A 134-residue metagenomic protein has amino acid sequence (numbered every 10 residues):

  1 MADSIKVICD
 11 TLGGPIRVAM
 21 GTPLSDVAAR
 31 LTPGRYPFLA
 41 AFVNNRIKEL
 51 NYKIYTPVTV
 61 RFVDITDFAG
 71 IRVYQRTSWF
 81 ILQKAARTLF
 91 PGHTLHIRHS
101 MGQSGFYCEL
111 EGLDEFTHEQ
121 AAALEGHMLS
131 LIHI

Functional and structural regions predicted by a protein language model:
M1-W79, K84, T88-G105, A123-H127: Ubiquitin-like/PB1-type beta-grasp interaction modules and other compact soluble beta-rich domains
L24, D114-E115: Short, surface-exposed beta-strand-loop junctions and turns on beta-sheet-rich folds
E111: Conserved, charged catalytic cores of large soluble enzymes
F116-Q120: Glycine- and Gly-Pro-enriched alpha-helical subdomains that act as flexible, kink-prone "lid/hinge" or packing modules
I132-I134: Conserved small/polar residues in nucleotide/adenosyl-binding loops
